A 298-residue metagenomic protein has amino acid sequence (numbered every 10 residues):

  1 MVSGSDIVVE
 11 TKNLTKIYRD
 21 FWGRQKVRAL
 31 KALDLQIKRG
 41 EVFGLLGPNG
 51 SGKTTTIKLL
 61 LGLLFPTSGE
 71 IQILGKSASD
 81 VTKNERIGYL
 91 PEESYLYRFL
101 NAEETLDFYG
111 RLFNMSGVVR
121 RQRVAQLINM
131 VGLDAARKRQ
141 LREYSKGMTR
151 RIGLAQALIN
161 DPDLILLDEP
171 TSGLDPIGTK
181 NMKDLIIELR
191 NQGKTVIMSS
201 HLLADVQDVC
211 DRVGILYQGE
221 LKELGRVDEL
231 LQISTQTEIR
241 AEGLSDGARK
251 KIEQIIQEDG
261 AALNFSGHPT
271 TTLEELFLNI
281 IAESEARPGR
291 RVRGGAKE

Functional and structural regions predicted by a protein language model:
V2-S3, K250-E298: C-terminal coupling/interaction segments
D6-T11, K16-Y217, E223: ABC transporter nucleotide-binding domains
Y18, G88, I186, L231-S234 (+1 more regions): Hydrophobic aliphatic residues
Y89, F108, Q126, E229 (+2 more regions): Generic structural signal for isolated residues within well-ordered alpha-helices
A102, V227, T270-E274: Structural motif detector for alpha-helix initiation sites
R111, Q126, Q236, E258 (+1 more regions): Residues within well-ordered alpha-helical secondary structure of globular protein domains
N181-P269: ABC transporter nucleotide-binding domain
